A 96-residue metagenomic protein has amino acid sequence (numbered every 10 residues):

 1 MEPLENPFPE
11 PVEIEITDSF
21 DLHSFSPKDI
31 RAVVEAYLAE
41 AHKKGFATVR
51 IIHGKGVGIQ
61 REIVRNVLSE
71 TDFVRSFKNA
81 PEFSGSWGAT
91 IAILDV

Functional and structural regions predicted by a protein language model:
M1-V96: Long, charged, low-complexity intrinsically disordered regions
